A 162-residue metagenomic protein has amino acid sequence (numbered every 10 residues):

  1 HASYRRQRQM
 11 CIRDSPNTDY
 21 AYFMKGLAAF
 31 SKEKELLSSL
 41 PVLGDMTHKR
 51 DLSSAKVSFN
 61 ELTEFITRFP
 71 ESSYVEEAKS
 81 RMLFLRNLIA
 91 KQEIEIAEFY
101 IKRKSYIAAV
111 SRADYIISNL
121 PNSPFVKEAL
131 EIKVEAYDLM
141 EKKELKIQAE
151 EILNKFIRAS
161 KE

Functional and structural regions predicted by a protein language model:
H1-I12: Single conserved hydrophobic/aromatic residue that forms the stacking wall/gate of nucleotide- or nucleobase-binding
R13-Y20, K34-L36, K49-L52, F65-S80 (+5 more regions): Short solvent-exposed coil/turn linkers within tandem alpha-helical repeat scaffolds
